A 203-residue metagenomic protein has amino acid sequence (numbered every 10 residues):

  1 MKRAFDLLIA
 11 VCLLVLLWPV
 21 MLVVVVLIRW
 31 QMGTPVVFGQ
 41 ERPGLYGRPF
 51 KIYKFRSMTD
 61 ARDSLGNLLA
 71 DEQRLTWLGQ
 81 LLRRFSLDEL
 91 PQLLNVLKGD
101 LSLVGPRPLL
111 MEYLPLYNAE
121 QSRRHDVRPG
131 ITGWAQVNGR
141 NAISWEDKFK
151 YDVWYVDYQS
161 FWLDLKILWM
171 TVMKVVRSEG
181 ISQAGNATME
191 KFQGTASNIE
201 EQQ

Functional and structural regions predicted by a protein language model:
M1, L17, D71-E72, R83-L87 (+1 more regions): Short, solvent-exposed loop/helix junctions and linker helices that flank or host conserved functional motifs
M1-D60, I167-Q203: A hydrophobic, helix-centered structural microdomain
M1-V11, G39-Q40, S64, R140-F161 (+1 more regions): Glycine-rich flexible loop motifs, especially short His-Gly-Gly/GGXG/HXGH segments used as catalytic or interaction
A10, F38, T76-Q80, E112 (+1 more regions): Positions in alpha-helical segments
V24, F38-G39, G66-N67, V104-P106 (+3 more regions): Short, hydrophobic secondary-structure boundary micro-motifs
F38-R74, T132-K150: Short, glycine-rich, amphipathic interfacial segments at transmembrane boundaries or analogous
D71-R128, L168-T171: A short, structured surface patch at a secondary-structure boundary
